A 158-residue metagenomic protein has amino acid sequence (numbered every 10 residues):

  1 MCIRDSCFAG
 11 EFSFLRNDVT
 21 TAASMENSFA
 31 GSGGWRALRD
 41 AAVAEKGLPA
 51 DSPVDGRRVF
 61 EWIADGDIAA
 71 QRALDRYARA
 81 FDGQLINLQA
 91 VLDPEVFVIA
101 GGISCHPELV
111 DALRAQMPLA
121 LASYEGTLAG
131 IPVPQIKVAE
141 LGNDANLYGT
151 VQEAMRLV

Functional and structural regions predicted by a protein language model:
M1-D5: Conserved small/polar residues in nucleotide/adenosyl-binding loops
E11: Conserved ATP-binding/catalytic core of the eukaryotic-like protein kinase fold, especially serine/threonine kinases
R16-V158: ATP-binding/phosphotransfer module of carbohydrate and carboxylate kinases, centering on a glycine-rich
